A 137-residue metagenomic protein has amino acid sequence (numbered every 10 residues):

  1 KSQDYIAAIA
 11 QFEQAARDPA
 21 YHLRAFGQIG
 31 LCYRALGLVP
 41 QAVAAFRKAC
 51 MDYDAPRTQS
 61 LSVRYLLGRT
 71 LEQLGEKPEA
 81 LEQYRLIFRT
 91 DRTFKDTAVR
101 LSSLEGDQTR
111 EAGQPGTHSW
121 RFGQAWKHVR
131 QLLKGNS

Functional and structural regions predicted by a protein language model:
K1-Y21, Q28-L31, A35-Y65, E72-S137: Intrinsically disordered, low-complexity, charge-biased linker/tail regions
